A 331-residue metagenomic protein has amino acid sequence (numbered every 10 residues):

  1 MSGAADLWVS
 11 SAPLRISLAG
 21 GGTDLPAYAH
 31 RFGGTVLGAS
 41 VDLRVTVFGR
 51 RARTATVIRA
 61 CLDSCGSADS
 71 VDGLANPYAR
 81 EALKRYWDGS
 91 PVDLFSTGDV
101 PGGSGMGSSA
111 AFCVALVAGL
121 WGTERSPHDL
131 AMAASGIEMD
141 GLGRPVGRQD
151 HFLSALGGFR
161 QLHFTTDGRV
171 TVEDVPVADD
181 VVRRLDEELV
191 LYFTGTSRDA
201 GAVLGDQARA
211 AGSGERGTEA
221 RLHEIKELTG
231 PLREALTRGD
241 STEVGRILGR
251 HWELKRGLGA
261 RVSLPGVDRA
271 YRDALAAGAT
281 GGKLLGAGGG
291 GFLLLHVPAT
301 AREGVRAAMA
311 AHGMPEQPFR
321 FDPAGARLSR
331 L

Functional and structural regions predicted by a protein language model:
M1-S17, D24-L25, H30, D42 (+4 more regions): C-terminal nucleotide
G34, G73, M106-A111, E219: Short, conserved micro-motifs enriched in small and acidic residues
K84-S104, D129-G136: Glycine- and acidic-rich phosphate- and metal-coordinating loops
S104-G107, G259: Short helix-coil transition sites and intra-membrane helix breaks within transmembrane domains of multi-pass
M106-P127: DPxDG-like acidic metal-binding loop motif
G290: Glycine-rich active-site/cofactor-binding loop and its immediate structural neighborhood
